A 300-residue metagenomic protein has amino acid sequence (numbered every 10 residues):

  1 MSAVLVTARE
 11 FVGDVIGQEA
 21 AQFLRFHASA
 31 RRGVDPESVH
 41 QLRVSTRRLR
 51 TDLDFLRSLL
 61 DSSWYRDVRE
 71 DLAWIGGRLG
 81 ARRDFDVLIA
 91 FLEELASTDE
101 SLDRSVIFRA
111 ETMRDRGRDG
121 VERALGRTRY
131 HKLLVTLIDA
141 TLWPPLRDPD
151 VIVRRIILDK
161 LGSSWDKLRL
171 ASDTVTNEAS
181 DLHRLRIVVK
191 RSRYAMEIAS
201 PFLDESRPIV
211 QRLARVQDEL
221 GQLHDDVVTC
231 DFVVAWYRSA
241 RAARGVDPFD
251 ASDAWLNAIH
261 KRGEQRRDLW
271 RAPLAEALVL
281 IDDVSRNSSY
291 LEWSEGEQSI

Functional and structural regions predicted by a protein language model:
M1-I300: Function-determining surface determinants
